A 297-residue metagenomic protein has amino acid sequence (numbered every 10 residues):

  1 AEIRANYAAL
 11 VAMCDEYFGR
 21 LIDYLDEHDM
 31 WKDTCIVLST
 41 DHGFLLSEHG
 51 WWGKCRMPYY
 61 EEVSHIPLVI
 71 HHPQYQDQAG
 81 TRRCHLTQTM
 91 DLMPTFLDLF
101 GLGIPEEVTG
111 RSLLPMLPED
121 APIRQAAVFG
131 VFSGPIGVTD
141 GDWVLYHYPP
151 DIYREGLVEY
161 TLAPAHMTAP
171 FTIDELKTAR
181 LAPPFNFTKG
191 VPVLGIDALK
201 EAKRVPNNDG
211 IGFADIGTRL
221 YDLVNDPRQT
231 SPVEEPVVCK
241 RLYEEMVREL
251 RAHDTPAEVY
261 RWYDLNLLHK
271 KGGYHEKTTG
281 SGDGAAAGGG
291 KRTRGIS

Functional and structural regions predicted by a protein language model:
A1-N6, H72-Q78, V224-Q229: Short glycine/proline-rich turn/loop motifs
A1-T34, L99: A long, amphipathic alpha-helix that forms part of the scaffold/cap immediately adjacent to metal-dependent active
R4-M13, C55-S64, Q76-P94, F100-R111: A short beta-strand-to-alpha-helix junction
Y24-T81, H85-Q88: Histidine-centered active-site microenvironments of extracellular/periplasmic hydrolases and transferases
L25, D29, P73, L99-I104 (+3 more regions): A generic secondary-structure signal for well-formed alpha-helical elements
F44-E48, M90-M93, F100-R219, R292: C-terminal cap/loop subdomain of S1 sulfatases and analogous C-terminal strand-loop tails that border
R180-R219, L223-S297: Long, internal low-complexity/basic segments
